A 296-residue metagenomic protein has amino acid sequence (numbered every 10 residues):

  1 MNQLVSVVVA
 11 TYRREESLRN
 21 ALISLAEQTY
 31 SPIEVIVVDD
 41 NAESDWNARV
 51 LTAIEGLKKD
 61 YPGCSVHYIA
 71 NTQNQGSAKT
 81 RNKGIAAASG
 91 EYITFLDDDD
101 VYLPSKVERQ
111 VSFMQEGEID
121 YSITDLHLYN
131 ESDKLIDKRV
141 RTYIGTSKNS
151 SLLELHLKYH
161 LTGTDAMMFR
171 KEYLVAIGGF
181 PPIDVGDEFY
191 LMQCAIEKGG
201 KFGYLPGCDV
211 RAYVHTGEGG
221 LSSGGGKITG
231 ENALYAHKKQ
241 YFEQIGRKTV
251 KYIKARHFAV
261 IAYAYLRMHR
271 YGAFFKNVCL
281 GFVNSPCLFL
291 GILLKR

Functional and structural regions predicted by a protein language model:
M1-E27: N-proximal low-complexity "stem/linker" segments adjacent to membrane-targeting elements
L22-A70: Acidic donor-binding segment of Leloir-type glycosyltransferases
A70-A88, R109: Glycine-rich, basic loop-to-helix element that forms the pyrophosphate-binding segment of sugar-nucleotide handling
I93: Short aromatic/hydrophobic "clamp" motif used to bind/position activated sugar donors
D97-V101, D125: The conserved acidic donor/metal-binding loop of glycosyltransferases
S105-K138: Conserved donor NDP-sugar-binding/catalytic core segment of glycosyltransferases
S147-K227: Conserved nucleotide-sugar donor-binding catalytic segment
C208-T216, L221-K248, Y271-N284: Catalytic core of nucleotide-sugar-dependent glycosyltransferases
